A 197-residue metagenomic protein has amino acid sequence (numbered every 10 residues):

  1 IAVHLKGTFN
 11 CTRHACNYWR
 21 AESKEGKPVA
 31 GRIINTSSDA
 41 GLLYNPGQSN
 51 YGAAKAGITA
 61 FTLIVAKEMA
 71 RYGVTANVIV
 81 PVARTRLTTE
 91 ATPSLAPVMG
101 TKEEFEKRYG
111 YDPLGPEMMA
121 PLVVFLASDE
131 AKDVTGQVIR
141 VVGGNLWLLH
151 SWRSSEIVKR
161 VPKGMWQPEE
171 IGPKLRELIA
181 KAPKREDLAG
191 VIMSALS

Functional and structural regions predicted by a protein language model:
T12, A54: Active-site helix of classical SDR
H14-V29, D129: A short helix-coil junction within the Rossmann-fold of NAD(P)-dependent oxidoreductases
S38: Residue(s) in the substrate-gating loop at a strand-loop-helix junction that position the organic substrate next
L43, T59, I64-T75, D129-D133: Active-site-adjacent segment of SDR/Rossmann-fold oxidoreductases
L43-N50: Active-site loop immediately N-terminal to the catalytic Tyr-X3-Lys motif of short-chain dehydrogenase/reductase
V78-K107, P168-E169: C-terminal beta-strand-loop-alpha-helix "lid" module of Rossmann-like NAD(P)-dependent dehydrogenases
G100-S197: C-terminal helical subdomain
